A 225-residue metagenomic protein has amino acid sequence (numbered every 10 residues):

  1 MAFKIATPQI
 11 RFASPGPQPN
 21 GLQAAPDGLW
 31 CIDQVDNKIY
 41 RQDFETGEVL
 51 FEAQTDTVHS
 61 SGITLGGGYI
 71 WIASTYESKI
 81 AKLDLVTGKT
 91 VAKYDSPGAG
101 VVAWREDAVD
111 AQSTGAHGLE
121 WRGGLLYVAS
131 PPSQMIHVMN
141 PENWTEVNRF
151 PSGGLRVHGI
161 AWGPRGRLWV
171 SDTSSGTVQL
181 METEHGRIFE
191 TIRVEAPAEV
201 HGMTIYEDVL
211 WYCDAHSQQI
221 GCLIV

Functional and structural regions predicted by a protein language model:
M1-I5: Blade/loop signatures of beta-propeller domains
T7-A13, E48-A53, K89-Y94, A99-V109 (+2 more regions): A short beta-strand motif characteristic of beta-propeller blades
A13-P26, D56-G67, P97-G123, G153-R165 (+1 more regions): Beta-rich, blade/repeat-based domains predominating in secreted/periplasmic proteins but also intracellular
P15, C31-D36, I72-S78, V128-S133 (+2 more regions): Conserved beta-strand positions in repeat-built beta-propeller and related beta-rich domains
D43-G47, D84-G88, N140-W144, E182-G186 (+1 more regions): Short loop/turn segments that connect beta-strands within beta-propeller blades
V200-V225: Blade-level signature of beta-propeller repeat domains, shared across WD40, Kelch, NHL, RCC1 and BNR/Asp-box propellers
